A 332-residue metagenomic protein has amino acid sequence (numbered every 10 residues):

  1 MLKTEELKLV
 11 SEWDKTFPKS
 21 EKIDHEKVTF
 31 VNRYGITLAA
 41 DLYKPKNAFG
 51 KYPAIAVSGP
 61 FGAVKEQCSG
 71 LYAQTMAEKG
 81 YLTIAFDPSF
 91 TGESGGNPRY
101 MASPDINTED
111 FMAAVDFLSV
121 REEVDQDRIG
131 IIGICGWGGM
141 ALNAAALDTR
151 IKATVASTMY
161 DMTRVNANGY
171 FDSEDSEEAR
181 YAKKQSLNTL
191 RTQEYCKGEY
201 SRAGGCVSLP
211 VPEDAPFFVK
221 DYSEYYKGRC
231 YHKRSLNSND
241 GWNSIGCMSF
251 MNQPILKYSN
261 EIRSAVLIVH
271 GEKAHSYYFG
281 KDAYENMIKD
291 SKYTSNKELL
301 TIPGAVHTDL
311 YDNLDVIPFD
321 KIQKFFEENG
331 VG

Functional and structural regions predicted by a protein language model:
K3-G50, Y311: N-terminal cap/lid segment of alpha/beta-hydrolase-fold proteins
G62-Q74, P88, G280: The serine-hydrolase catalytic nucleophile loop
T75-G95: Conserved alpha/beta-hydrolase
M101-E122: Alpha/beta-hydrolase active-site loop
E123-C135: Alpha/beta-hydrolase fold nucleophile elbow
L142-G228: Alpha/beta-hydrolase-fold enzymes
I262, I268-H270: Short beta-strand/loop motif that positions the catalytic acidic residue of the alpha/beta-hydrolase fold
A305-V316: Catalytic histidine-centered segment of alpha/beta-hydrolase-like enzymes
